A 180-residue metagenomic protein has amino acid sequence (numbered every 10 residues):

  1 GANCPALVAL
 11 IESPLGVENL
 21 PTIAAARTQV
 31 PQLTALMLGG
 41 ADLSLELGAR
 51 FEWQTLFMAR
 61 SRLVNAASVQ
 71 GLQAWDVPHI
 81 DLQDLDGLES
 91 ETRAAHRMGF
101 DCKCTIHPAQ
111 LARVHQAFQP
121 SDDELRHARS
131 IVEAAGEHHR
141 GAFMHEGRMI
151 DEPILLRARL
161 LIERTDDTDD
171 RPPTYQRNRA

Functional and structural regions predicted by a protein language model:
G1-A180: Expand to "…catalyze enediolate/carbanion chemistry for C-C bond making/breaking, isomerization, decarboxylation
